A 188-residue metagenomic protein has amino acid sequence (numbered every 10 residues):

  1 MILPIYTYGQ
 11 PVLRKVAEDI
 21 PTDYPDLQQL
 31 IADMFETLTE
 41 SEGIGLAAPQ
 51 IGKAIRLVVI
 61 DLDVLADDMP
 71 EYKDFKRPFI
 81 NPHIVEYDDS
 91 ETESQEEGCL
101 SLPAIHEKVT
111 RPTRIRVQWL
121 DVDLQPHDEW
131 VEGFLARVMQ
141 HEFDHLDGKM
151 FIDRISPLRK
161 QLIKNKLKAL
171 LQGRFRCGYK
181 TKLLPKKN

Functional and structural regions predicted by a protein language model:
M1-Q140, H145-N188: Active-site rim/adjacent substrate-binding subdomains
